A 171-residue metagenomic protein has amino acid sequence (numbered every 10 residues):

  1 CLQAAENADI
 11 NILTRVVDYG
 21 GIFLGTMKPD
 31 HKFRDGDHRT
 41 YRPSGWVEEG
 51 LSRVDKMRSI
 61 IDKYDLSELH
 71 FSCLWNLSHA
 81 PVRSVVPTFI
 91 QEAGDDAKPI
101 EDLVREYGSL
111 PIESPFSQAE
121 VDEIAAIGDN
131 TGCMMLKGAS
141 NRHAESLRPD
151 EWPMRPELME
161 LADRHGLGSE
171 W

Functional and structural regions predicted by a protein language model:
Q3-W171: Structured C-terminal cap/extension of enzyme domains
